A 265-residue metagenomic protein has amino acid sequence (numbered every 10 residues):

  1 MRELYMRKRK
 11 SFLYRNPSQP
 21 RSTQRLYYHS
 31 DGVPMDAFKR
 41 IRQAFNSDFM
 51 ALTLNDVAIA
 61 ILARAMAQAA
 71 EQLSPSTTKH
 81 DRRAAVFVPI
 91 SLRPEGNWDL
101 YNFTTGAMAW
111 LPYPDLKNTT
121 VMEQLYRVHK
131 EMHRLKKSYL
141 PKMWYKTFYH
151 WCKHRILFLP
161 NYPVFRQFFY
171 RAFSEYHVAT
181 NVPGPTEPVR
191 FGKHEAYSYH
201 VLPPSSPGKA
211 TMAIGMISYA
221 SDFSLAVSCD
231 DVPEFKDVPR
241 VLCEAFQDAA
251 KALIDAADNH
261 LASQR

Functional and structural regions predicted by a protein language model:
M1-K209, I217, D230-K236, S263-Q264: Soluble acyl-CoA-dependent acyltransferase catalytic core bearing the H(X)4D motif
G208-R265: Extended, hydrophobic beta-loop-alpha segments that form or line the acyl/peptidyl-thioester binding and transfer paths
